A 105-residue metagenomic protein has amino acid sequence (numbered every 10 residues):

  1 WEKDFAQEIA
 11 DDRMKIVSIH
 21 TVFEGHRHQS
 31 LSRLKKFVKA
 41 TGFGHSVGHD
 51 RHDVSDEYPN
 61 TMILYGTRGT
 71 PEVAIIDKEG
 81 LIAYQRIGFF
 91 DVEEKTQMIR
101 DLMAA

Functional and structural regions predicted by a protein language model:
W1-T41, H52-N60: Structural microenvironment flanking redox-active thiols in thiol-disulfide oxidoreductases
A6, L31, H45-S46, E72 (+1 more regions): A general secondary-structure boundary signal
T41-F43, H49-M98: Thiol/disulfide oxidoreductase modules built on the thioredoxin-like
M98-A105: Non-globular targeting/processing and membrane-anchoring segments
